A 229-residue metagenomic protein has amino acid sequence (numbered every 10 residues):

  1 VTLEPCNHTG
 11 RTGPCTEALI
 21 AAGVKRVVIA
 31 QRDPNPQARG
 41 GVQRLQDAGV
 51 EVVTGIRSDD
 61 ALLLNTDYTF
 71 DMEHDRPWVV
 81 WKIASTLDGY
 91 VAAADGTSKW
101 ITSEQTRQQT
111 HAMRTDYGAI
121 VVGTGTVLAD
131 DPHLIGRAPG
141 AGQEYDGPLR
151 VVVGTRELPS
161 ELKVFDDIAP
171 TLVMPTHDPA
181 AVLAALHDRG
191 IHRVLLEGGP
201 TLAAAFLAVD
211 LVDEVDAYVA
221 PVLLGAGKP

Functional and structural regions predicted by a protein language model:
V1-D60, A205-L207: Zn2+-dependent cytidine deaminase-like catalytic core
L3, Q31, T124-G125, T155 (+2 more regions): Short secondary-structure boundary segments
G10-T12, R39, D130-H133, L162 (+2 more regions): Short glycine-/acidic-enriched loop or helix-start segments at secondary-structure transitions that form or flank
R26-V27, A119, R193, D213-E214: Residues at the N-termini of beta-strands
V28, V53, V151, L172-M174 (+1 more regions): Hydrophobic/aromatic beta-strand patches that form the interior of the parallel beta-sheet core in alpha/beta enzyme
P34-Q37, D59-D60, L128, L158-S160 (+1 more regions): Short gly/pro/ser/thr-enriched loop/turn and capping motifs at secondary-structure boundaries
D67-L195, T201-A204: Active-site ligand-binding patch in enzyme domains
V209-P229: Flexible, gly/pro- and Lys/Arg-enriched active-site loops
